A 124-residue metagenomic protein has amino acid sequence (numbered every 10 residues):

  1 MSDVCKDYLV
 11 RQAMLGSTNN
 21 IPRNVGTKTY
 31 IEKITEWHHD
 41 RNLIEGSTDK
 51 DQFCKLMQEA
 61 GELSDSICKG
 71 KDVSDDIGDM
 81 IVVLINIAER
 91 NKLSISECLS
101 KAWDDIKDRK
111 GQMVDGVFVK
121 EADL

Functional and structural regions predicted by a protein language model:
S2-I77, I81-L124: Flexible "arm" and connector segments at domain edges
